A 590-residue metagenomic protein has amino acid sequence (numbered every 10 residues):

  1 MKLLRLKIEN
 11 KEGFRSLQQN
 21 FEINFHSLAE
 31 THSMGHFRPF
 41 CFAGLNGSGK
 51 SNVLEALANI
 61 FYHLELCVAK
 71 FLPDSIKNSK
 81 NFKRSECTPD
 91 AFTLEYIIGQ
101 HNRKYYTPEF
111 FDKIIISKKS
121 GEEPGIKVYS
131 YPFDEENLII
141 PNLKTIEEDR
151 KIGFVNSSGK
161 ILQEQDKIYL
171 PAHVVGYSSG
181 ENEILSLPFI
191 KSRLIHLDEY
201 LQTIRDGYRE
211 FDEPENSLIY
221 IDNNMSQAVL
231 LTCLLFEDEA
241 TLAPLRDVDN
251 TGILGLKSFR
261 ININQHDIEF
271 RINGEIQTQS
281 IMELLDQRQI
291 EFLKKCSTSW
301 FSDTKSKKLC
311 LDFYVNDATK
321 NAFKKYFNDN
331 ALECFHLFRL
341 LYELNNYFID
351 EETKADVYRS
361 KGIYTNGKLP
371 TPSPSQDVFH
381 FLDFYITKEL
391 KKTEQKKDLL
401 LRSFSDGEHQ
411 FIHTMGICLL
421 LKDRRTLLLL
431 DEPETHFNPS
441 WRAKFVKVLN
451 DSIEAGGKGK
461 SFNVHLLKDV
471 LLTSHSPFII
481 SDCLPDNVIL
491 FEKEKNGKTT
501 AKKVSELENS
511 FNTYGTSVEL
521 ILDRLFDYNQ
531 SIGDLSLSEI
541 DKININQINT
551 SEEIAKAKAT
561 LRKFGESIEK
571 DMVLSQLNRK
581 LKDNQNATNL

Functional and structural regions predicted by a protein language model:
M1-L4, E12, A29, S33-F37 (+8 more regions): Acidic, Mg2+-coordinating catalytic modules of nucleic-acid enzymes
M1-S75, P89, G99-N102, Y358-L525: Switch/communication elements of ASCE P-loop NTPase nucleotide-binding domains
K2-G13, H26-L28, M225-L427, T588: Extended helical coiled-coil dimerization/tether regions that scaffold and oligomerize large DNA-maintenance assemblies
L4-E9, N24-H26, E95-I97, S117-K119 (+6 more regions): A structural detector for beta-sheet-dominated domains
A29, E109-F110, F478, T588: Intrinsic structural disorder/low-complexity segments
L57-L64, D112-I116, K191-E199, T251 (+1 more regions): Amphipathic alpha-helical scaffolding segments
Y62-K70, N102-T107, E183-I190, A243-P244 (+2 more regions): Short, solvent-exposed secondary-structure capping/transition elements
N78-S179, S186: Nucleotide-state sensing region of NTPase/ATPase domains
